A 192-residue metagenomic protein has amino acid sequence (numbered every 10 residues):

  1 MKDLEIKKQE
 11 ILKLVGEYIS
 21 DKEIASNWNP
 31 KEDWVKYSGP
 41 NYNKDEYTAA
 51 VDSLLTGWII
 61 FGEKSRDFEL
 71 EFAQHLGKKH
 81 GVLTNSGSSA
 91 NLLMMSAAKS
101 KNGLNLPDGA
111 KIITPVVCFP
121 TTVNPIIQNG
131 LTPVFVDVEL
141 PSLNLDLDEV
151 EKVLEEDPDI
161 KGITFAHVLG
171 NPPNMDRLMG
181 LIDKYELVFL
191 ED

Functional and structural regions predicted by a protein language model:
M1-W58: N-terminal "arm"/small-domain region of PLP-dependent enzymes with the aminotransferase-like
E63-K111, P125-I127, F135: Phosphate-binding glycine-rich loop
L83-T84, T114, G162-F165: A short beta-strand submotif of the Rossmann-like class I SAM-dependent methyltransferase core that lines
L92, V116-V117, P173-N174: Short N-terminal helix/helix-N-cap motif within the alpha/beta-hydrolase-1
V116, F135-E139: Short beta->alpha connector loops at strand-helix junctions that form conserved, small/polar/Pro-enriched
V117-V123: Conserved coil-to-alpha-helix start sites within the AMP-binding
G130: Structured binding elements
P141-E191: Active-site phosphate-binding strand-loop segment of PLP-dependent enzymes
